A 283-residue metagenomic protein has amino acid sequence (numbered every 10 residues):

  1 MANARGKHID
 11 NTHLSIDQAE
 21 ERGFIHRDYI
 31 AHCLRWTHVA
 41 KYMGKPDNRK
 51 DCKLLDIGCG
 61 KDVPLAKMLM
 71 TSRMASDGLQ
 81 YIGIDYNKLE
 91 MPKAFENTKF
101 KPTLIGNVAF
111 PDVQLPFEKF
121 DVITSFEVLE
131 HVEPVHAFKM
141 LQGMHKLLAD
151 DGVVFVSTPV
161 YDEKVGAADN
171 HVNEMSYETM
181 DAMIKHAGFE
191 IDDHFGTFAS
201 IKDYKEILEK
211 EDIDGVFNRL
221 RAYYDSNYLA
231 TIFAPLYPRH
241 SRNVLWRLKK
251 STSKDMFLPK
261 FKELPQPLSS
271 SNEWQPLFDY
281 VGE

Functional and structural regions predicted by a protein language model:
M1-E118, V122, F126, V135-Q142 (+5 more regions): Conserved N-terminal segment of class I S-adenosyl-L-methionine
E90, V132, D162-K164, F198-I201 (+1 more regions): Feature marks short, surface-exposed loop/turn motifs that line or immediately flank catalytic pockets and channel
V132-E133, L148-D150: Helix-to-beta-strand junctions that scaffold the AdoMet/dcAdoMet cofactor pocket in Class I SAM-dependent enzymes
G143-L148, A187: Conserved helix-to-beta-strand junction in the class I
G152-T158: Conserved beta-strand signature within the Rossmann-like core of class I S-adenosyl-L-methionine
F155, G196-E283: A C-terminal cap/extension of S-adenosyl-L-methionine-dependent methyltransferases that defines the acceptor-substrate
K164-T179: Acceptor-substrate binding/catalytic loop of class I
M180-T197, A222-Y223: A SAM-dependent methyltransferase catalytic signature shared across enzymes that methylate proteins
